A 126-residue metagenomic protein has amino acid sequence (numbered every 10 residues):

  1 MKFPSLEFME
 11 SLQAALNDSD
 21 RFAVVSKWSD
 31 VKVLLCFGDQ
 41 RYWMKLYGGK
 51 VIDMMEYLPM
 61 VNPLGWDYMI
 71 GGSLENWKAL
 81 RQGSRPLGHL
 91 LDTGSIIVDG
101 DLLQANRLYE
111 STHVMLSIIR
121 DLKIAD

Functional and structural regions predicted by a protein language model:
M1-D126: Feature captures hydrophobic
